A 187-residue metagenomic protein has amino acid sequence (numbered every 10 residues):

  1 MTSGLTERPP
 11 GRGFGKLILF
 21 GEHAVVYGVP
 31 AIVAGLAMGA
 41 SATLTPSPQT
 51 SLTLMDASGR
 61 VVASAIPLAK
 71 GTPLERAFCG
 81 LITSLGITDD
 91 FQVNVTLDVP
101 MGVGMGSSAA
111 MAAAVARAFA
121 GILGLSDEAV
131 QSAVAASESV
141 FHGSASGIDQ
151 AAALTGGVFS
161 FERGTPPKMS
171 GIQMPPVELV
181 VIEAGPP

Functional and structural regions predicted by a protein language model:
M1-M105, A120-G121, L125, G156-V158 (+2 more regions): ATP-binding N-lobe of GHMP and related small-molecule kinases
G28, G35, A109-A113, L154 (+1 more regions): Residue-level recognition of conserved structural "scaffold" positions that shape functional pockets and channels
E75, C79, A113-R117, Q131 (+2 more regions): Predominant activation on well-ordered alpha-helical scaffold segments within soluble catalytic domains
M101-V103, V134-S146, E178-A184: Short, mixed-charge aromatic SLiMs
A109-L123: Short, small-residue alpha-helix embedded
E128-Q173: Alpha/beta catalytic cores of group-transfer enzymes, especially the acyltransferase/condensing modules of polyketide
P167-P187: Aromatic-anchored, glycine/proline-accented short structural segments that stabilize local strand-turns or short
